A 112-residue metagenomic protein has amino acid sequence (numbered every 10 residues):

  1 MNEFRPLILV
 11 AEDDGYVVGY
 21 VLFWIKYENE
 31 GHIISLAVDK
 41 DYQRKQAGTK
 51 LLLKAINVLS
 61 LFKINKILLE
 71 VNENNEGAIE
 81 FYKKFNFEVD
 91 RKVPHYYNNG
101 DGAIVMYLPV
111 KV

Functional and structural regions predicted by a protein language model:
M1-D41, L52-K54, V58, F62 (+1 more regions): Acetyl-CoA-dependent GNAT
G15, G19, Q46-G48, N86: Conserved phosphate-binding and hydrolysis motifs of nucleotide-dependent enzymes
I33, I67-V71: Conserved hydrophobic beta-strand within the GNAT/NAT acetyltransferase core sheet that lines the active-site cleft
V38, R44-N57, E76-K84: Conserved acetyl-CoA-binding loop-helix of GNAT-fold acetyltransferases
K45, T49, D101-P109: Accessory recognition modules or surfaces
S60, G77, N99-G100: Short secondary-structure boundary/hinge segments and terminal tails
E70, K83, E88-I104: Conserved catalytic-core motifs of GNAT/GCN5-like acyltransferases
